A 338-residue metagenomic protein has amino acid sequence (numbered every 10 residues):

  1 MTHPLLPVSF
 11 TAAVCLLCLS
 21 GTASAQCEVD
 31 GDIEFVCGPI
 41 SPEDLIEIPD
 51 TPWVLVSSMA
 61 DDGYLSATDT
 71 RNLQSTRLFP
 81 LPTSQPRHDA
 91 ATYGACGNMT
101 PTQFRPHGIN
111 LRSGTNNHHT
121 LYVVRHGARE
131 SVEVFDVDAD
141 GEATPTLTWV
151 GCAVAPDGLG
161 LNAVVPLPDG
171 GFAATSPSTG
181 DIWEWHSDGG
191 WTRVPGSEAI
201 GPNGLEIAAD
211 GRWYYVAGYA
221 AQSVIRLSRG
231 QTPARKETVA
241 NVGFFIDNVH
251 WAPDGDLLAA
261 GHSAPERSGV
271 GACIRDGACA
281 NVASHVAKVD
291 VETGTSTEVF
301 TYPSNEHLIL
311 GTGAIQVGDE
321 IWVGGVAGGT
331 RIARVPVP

Functional and structural regions predicted by a protein language model:
E34-L65: Beta-strand-rich domains and repeat architectures in extracellular enzymes and scaffolds, especially beta-propellers
G38-D50, S84-T115, T146-F172, S176-D181 (+3 more regions): Beta-rich, blade/repeat-based domains predominating in secreted/periplasmic proteins but also intracellular
V54-P86, G141: Beta-propeller domains
V56-L65, V124, A174-T179, A260-N281 (+1 more regions): Short, conserved, GDST-rich strand-edge loop motifs in beta-rich repeat architectures
A67-R71, R129-A139, D181-S187, A278-E292: Beta-propeller blade signature
T68-L73, F135-P145, L227-T232, V289-T293 (+1 more regions): Short loop/turn segments immediately following beta-strands, especially the blade-tip and inter-blade linker loops
G243-S304: Loop/turn-rich, solvent-exposed surfaces of beta-rich toroidal or solenoidal domains
L310-P338: Blade-level signature of beta-propeller repeat domains, shared across WD40, Kelch, NHL, RCC1 and BNR/Asp-box propellers
